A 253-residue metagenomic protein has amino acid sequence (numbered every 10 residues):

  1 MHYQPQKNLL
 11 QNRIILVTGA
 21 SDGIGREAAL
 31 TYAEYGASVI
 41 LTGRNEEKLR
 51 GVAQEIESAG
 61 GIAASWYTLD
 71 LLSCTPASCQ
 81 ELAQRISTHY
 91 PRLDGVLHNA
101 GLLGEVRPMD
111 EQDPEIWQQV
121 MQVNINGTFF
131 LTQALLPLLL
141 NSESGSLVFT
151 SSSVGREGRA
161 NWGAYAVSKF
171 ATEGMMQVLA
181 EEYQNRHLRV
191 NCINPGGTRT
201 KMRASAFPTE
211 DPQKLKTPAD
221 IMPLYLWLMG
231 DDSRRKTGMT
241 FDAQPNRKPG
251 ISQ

Functional and structural regions predicted by a protein language model:
I14, S21-G23: Conserved glycine-rich cofactor-binding loop
A59-C74: Rossmann-fold cofactor-recognition segment
L82, R107-M109, D113-Q119: Substrate-binding pocket helix/loop in short-chain dehydrogenase/reductase
T132, S168: Active-site helix of classical SDR
S152: Residue(s) in the substrate-gating loop at a strand-loop-helix junction that position the organic substrate next
E157, V178-L188, D232: Active-site-adjacent segment of SDR/Rossmann-fold oxidoreductases
N185, C192, T200, T209-I251: C-terminal helical subdomain
